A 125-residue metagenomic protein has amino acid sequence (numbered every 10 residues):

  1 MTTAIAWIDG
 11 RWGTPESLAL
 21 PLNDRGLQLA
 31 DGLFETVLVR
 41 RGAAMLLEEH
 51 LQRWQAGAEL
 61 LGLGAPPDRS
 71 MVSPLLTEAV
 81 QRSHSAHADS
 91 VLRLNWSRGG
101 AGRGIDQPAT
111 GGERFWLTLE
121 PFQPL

Functional and structural regions predicted by a protein language model:
M1-L125: Conserved alpha/beta cores of soluble small-molecule-handling proteins
